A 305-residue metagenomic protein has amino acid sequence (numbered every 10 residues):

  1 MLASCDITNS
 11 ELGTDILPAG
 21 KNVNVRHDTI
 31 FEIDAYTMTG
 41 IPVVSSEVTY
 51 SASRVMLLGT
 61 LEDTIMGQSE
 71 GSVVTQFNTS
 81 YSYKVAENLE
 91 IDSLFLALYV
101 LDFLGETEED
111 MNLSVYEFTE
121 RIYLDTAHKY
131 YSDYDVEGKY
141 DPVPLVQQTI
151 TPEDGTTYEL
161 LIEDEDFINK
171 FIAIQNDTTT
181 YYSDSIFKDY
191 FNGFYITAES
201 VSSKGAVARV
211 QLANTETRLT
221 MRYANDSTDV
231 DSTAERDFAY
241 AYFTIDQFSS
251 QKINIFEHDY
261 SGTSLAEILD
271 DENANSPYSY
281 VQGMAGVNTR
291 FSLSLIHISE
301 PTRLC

Functional and structural regions predicted by a protein language model:
L2-S4: C-terminal motif of bacterial Sec signal peptides marking the signal peptidase cleavage site
T8-S93, L101-G105, S114, T119-Y131: Acidic/polar, low-complexity intrinsically disordered N-terminal segments immediately downstream of a Sec signal
E11-T14, K170-N273, S279-G283: Proprotein-processing/basic-patch segments
T49-M66, L265-G283: Surface-exposed, low-complexity/disordered Ser/Thr/Gly/Pro/Asn-rich loops and linkers
E90, E109-M111, V287: Envelope-exposed proteins and targeting segments
E90-Y99, S114, L161, Y190-E199 (+1 more regions): Residues within well-ordered beta-strands of beta-sheet-rich folds
G105-I172: Beta-strand-rich interaction/scaffold domains
I296-L304: Residue-level detector of conserved catalytic or cofactor/ligand-binding positions in enzyme active sites
